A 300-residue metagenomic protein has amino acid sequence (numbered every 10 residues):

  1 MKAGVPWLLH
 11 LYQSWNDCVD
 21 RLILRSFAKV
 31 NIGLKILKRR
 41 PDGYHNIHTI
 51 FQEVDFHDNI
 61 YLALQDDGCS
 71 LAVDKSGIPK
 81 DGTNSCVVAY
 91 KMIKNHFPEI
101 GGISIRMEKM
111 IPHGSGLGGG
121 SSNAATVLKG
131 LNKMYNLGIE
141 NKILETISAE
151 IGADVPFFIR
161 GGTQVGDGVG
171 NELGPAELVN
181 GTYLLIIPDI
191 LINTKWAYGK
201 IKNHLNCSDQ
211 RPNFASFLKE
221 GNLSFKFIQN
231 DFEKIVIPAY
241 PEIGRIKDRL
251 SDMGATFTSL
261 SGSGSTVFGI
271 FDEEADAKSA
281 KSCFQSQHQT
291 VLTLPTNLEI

Functional and structural regions predicted by a protein language model:
V5-W7, W15-S115, K133-K142, V169 (+2 more regions): ATP-binding N-lobe of GHMP and related small-molecule kinases
I32, I60, C86, G120 (+4 more regions): Residue-level signal for inorganic ion chemistry
D66-D74, P79, V127, A149 (+1 more regions): Short, basic/glycine-rich phosphate-binding loops at helix/coil junctions that contact nucleotide phosphates
L71, F158-R160, Q164-F257, D272-A275 (+2 more regions): Conserved, helical-rich catalytic subdomain that frames metal- and/or nucleotide-binding sites in enzyme alpha/beta
P79, R106-Y135, A153, A255-F271: Glycine/serine-rich anion-binding loops at beta->alpha junctions that coordinate negatively charged ligand groups
A89-H96, I143, I147-E150, I235 (+2 more regions): Generic non-transmembrane alpha-helical segments
A124, L128-V165: Contiguous, small/hydrophobic- and glycine-enriched helical/loop subdomains that border and often "cap" functional
